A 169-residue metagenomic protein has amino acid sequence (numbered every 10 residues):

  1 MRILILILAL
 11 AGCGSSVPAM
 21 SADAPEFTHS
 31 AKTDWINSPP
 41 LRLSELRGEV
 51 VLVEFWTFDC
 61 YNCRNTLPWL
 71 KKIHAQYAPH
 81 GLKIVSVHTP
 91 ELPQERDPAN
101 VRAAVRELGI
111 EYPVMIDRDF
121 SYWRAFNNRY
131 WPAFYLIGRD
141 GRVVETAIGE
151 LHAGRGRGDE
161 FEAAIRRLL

Functional and structural regions predicted by a protein language model:
R2-G12: Bacterial N-terminal signal peptides
G14-L43: N-terminal "domain-start" segment that seeds a small globular fold
R42-R64: Short active-site neighborhood of thiol/selenol oxidoreductases, capturing the structured segment around
R47-V51, H80-K83, I110-Y112, R139: Loop/turn elements at helix/coil->beta-strand transitions in domains of secreted/extracellular proteins
D59-Y61, H88-P93, G149-H152: Short histidine/acidic/glycine/proline-rich micro-motifs that form metal- and phosphate-coordinating active-site loops
R64-L108, R118-A125: Structural microenvironment flanking redox-active thiols in thiol-disulfide oxidoreductases
G109-P113, N127-Y135: Structural micro-motif
L136-L169: Thiol-/selenol-based redox modules, centered on thioredoxin-like and closely related oxidoreductase domains
